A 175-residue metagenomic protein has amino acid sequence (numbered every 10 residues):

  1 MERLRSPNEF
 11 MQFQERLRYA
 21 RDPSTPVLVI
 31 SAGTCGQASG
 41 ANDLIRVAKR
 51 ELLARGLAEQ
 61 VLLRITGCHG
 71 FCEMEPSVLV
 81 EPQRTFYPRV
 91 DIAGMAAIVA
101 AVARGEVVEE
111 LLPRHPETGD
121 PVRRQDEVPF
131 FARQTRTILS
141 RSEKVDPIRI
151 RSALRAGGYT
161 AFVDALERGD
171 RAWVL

Functional and structural regions predicted by a protein language model:
M1-L175: Feature of Fe-S/electron-transfer and energy-metabolism proteins that preferentially highlights extended coupling
